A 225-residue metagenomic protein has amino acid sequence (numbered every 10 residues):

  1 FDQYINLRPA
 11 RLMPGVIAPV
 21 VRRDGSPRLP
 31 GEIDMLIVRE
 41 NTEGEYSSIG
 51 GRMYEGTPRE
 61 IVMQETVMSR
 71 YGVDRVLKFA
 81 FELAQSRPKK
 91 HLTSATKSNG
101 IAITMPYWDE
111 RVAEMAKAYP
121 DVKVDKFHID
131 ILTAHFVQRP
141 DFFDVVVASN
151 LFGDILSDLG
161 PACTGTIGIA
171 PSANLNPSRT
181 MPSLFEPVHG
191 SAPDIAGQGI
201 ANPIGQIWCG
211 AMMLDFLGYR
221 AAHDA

Functional and structural regions predicted by a protein language model:
F1, F136-D224: Glycine-rich phosphate/nucleotide-binding loop
F1-I5, R39-T42, F81-P88, T96 (+5 more regions): Structural signal for hydrophobic packing residues in well-ordered secondary-structure cores of soluble enzyme domains
F1-M63, L151: N-terminal glycine-rich phosphate/adenylate-binding segment common to multiple enzyme folds
A18-R28, F81-A84, T133-V137: A generic local secondary-structure boundary/capping motif
P19-R22, S47-R52, I103-W108, F136-R139 (+1 more regions): Short acidic, glycine/serine/threonine-rich loops at helix termini
G50, E65, K78-S86, G100 (+2 more regions): Phosphate/ribose-phosphate-bearing ligand recognition and processing surfaces, centered on ADP-ribose/NAD(+/P+) systems
T57-D130: Glycine-rich phosphate/diphosphate-binding loop of Rossmann-like nucleotide-binding domains
P106-I155, P187: Active-site rim loops that border cofactor/substrate pockets in soluble metabolic enzymes
